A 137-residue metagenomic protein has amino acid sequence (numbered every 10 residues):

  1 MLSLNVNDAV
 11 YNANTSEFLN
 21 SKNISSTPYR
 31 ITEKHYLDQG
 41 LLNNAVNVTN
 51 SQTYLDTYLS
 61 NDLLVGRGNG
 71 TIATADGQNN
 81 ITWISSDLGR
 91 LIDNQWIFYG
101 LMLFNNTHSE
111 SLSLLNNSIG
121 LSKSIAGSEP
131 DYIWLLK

Functional and structural regions predicted by a protein language model:
M1-K137: Beta-strand-enriched cores of mature, soluble protein domains
